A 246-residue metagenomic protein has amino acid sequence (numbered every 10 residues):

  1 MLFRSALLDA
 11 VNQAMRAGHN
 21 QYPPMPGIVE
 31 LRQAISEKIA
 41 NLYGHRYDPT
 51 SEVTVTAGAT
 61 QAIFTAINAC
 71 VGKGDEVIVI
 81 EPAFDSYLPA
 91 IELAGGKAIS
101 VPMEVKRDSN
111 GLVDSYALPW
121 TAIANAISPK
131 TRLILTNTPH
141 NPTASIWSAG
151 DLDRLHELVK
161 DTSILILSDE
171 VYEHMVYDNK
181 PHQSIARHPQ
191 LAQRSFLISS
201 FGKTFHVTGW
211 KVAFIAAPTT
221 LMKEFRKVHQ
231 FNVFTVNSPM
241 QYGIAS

Functional and structural regions predicted by a protein language model:
M1-G58, T65, P119: N-terminal small-domain helix-loop-helix segment of the aminotransferase-like
Y47-V53, K73-E76, K130, A192-S195: Short acidic capping loops at alpha-helix termini that bridge into adjacent secondary structure
A69-I91: Conserved PLP-anchoring active-site segment centered on the Schiff-base-forming lysine
D75, G96, V159-L165, L191-Q193: A short helix->loop->beta-strand "cap" motif at the edges of active sites that frequently abuts
L93-I99: A short helix-loop-beta submotif of the ANL/AMP-binding
M103-D178: Active-site phosphate-binding strand-loop segment of PLP-dependent enzymes
R187-H188, A192-S246: Conserved core segment of the aminotransferase class I/II
